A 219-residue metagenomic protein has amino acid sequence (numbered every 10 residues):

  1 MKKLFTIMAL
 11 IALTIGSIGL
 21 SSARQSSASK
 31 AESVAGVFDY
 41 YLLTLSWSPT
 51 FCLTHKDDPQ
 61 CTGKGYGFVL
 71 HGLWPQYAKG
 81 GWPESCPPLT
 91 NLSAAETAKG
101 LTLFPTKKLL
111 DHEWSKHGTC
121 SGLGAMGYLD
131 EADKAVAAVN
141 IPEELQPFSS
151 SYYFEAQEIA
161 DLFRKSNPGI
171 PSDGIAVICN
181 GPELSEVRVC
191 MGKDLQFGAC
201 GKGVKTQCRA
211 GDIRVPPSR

Functional and structural regions predicted by a protein language model:
M1-M8: Bacterial N-terminal signal peptides that target proteins for export
M8-G16: Bacterial N-terminal signal peptides
I15-S27: Bacterial Sec-dependent signal peptides at the C-terminal "C-region" and cleavage site
R24-T50: Short N-terminal segments immediately surrounding and downstream of signal-peptide cleavage
L42-W47, L53-R219: Domain-level detector of nuclease and nuclease-like folds in predominantly extracellular/periplasmic contexts
